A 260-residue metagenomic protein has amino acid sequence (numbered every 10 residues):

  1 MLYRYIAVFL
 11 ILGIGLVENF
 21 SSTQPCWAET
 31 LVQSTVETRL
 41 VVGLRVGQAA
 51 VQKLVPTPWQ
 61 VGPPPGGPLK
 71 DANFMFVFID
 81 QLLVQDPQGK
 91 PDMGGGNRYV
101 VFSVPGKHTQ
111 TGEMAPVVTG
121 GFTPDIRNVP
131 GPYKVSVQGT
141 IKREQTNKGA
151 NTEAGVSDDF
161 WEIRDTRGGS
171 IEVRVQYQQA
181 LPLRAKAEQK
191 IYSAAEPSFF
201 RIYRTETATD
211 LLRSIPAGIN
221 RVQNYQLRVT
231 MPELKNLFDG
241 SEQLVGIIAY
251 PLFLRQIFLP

Functional and structural regions predicted by a protein language model:
M1-F9: Bacterial N-terminal signal peptides that target proteins for export
I14, V42, F76-I79, F102-V104 (+2 more regions): Generic structural hydrophobic/aromatic packing signal, biased to beta-strands
I14-Q24: C-terminal segment of classical bacterial N-terminal signal peptides
W27-L82, L212-L244, Y250, I257-P260: N-terminal domain-onset segments
L83-I163: Aromatic- and glycine-enriched beta-alpha-beta binding-site module
S136-P260: Interaction-surface and assembly-scaffold signal
